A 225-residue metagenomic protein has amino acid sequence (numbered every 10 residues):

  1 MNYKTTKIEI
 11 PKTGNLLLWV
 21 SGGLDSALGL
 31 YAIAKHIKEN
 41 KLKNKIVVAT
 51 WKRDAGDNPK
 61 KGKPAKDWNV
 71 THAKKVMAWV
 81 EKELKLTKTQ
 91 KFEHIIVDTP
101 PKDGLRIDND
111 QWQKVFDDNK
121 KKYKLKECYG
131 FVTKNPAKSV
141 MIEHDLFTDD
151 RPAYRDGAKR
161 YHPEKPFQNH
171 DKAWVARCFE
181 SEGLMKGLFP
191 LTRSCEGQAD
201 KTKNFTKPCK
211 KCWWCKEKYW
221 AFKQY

Functional and structural regions predicted by a protein language model:
M1-Y225: Nucleotide-activated chemistry modules centered on ATP-dependent adenylation/adenylyltransferase
